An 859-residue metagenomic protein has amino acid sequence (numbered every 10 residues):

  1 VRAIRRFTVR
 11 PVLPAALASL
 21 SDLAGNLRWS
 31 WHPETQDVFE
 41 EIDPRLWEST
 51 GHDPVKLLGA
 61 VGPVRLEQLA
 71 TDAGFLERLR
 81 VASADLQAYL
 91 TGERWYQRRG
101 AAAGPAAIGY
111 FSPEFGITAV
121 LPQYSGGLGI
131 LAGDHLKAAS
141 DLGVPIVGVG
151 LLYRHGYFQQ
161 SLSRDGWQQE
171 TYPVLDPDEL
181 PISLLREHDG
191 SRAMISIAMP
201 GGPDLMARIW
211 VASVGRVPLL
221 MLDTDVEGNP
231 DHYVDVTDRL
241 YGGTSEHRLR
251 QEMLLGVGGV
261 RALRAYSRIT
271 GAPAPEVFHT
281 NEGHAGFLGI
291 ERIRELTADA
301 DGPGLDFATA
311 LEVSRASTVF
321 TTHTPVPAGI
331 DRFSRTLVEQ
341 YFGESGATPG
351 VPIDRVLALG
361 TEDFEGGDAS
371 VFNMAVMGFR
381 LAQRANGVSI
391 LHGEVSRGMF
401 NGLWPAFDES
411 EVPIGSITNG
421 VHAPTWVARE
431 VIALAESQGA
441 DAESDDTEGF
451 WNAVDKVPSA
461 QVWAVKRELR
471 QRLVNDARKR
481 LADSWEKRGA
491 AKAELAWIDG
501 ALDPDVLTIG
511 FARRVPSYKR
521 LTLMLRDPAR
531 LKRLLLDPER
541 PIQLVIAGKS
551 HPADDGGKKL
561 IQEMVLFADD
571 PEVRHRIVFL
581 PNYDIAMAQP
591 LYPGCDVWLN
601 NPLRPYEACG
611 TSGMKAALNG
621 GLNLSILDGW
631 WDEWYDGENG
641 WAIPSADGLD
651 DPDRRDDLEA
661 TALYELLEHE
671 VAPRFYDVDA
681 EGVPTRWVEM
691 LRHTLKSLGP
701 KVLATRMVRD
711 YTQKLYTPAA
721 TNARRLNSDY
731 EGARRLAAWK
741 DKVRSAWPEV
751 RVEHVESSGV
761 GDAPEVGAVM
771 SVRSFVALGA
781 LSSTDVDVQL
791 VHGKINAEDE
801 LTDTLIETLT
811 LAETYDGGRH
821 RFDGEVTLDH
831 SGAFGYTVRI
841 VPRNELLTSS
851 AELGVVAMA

Functional and structural regions predicted by a protein language model:
V1-A859: Catalytic cores of carbohydrate-active enzymes across secretory and cytosolic contexts
